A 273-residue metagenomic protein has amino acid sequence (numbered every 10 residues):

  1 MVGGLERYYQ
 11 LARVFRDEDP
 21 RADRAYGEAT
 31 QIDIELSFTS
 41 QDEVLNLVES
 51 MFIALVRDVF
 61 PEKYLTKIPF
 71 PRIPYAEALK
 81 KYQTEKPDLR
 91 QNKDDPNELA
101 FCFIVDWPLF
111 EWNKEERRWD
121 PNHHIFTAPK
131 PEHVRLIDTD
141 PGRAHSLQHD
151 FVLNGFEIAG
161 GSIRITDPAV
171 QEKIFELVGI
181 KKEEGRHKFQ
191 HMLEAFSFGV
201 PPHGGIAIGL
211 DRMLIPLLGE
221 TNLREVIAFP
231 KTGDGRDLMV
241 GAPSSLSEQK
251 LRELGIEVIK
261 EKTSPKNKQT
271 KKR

Functional and structural regions predicted by a protein language model:
M1-R273: Class II aminoacyl-tRNA synthetase catalytic cores and aaRS-like
